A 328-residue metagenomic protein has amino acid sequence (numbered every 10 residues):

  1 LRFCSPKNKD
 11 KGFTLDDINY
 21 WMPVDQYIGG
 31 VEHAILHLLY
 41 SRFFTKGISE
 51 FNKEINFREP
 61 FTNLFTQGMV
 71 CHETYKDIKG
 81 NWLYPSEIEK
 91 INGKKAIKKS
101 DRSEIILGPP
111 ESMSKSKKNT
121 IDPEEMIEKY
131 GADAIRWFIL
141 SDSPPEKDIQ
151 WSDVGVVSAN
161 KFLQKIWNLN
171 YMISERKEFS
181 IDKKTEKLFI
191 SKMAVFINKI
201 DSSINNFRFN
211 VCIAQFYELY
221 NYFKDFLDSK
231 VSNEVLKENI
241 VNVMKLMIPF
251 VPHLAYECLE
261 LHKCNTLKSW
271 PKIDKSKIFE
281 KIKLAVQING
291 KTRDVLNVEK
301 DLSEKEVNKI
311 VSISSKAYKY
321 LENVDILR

Functional and structural regions predicted by a protein language model:
L1-S174, F189-K224, E238-V243: Structured secondary-structure scaffolds
K7, D142, H262, V311-S315: Alpha-helix boundary/capping residues
K11, F179, L284-R328: NTP/phosphate- and nucleic-acid-binding module
G47-I48, M126, L246-M247, C258 (+1 more regions): Broad structural signal for hydrophobic residues in well-ordered alpha-helices, predominantly aliphatic
K53, A132, K263-C264, K316: Short aromatic/hydrophobic-glycine micro-motifs
N56-E59, A255, V324: Short secondary-structure junction motifs
T62, N119, K277-F279, L321-N323: Short solvent-exposed loop/turn micro-motifs enriched in small/polar/acidic residues
L64-T66, V70-E89, E178-K199, A214 (+1 more regions): Acidic, turn-prone loop/beta-hairpin segments
